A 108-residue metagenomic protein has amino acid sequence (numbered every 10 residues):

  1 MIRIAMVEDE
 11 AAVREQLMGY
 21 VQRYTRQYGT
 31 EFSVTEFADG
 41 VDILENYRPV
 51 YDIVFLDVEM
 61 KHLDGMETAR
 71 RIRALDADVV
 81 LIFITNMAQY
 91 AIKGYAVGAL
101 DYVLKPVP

Functional and structural regions predicted by a protein language model:
M1-R3: Non-catalytic signal-transmission and effector/linker regions of two-component phosphorelay proteins
M6, E36, F83-I84: Conserved SAM-binding loop
E10-T35: Two-component/phosphorelay signaling modules centered on CheY-like receiver
A11-E15, G40-D42, K61-L63: Short hydrophobic/aromatic-rich motifs at helix boundaries and adjacent loops
S33-I53: Acidic, metal-coordinating helix/loop segments flanking the phosphotransfer/catalytic sites of two-component signaling
E45, Y51-P108: CheY-like receiver
